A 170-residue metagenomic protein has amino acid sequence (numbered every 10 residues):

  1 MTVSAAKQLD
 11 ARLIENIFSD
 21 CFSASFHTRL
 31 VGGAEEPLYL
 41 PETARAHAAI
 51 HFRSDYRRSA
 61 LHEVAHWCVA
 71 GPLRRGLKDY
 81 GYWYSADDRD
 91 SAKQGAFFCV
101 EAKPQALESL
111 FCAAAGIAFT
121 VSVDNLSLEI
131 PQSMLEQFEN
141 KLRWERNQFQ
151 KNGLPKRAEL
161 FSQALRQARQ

Functional and structural regions predicted by a protein language model:
M1-T28, F161-R169: A metal-dependent hydrolase signature that marks the N-terminal structural subdomain at the beginning of catalytic folds
D10, T43-S59, Q94: Short pre-active-site segment immediately N-terminal to the catalytic Zn-binding motif
S19-H47, L128-S133: Catalytic zinc-binding patch centered on the HExxH motif and its immediate surroundings that defines zinc-dependent
H47, V69-A102, V121-E129: Post-HEXXH active-site segment of zinc metalloproteases
R58-G71: Active-site recognition of the HExxH zinc-binding catalytic motif
F98-A113: An active-site-proximal "capping" alpha-helix that borders the catalytic cofactor pocket
F111-N125: Short helix/loop segments within enzyme catalytic domains that coordinate or immediately flank catalytic cofactors
V123-Q170: Pan-zinc metallopeptidase signature
